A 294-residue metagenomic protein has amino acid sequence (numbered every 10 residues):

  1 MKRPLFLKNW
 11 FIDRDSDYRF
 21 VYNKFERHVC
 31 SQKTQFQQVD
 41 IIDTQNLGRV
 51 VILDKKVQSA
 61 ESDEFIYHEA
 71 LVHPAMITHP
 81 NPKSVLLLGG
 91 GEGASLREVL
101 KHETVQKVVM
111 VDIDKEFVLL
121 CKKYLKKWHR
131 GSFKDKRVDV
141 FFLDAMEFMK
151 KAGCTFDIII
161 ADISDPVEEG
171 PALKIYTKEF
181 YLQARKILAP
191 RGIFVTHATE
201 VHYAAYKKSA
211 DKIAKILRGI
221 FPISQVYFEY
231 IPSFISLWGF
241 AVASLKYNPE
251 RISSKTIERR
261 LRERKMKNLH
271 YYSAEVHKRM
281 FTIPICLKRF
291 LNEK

Functional and structural regions predicted by a protein language model:
K2-D40, G239-K294: SAM/dcSAM-binding transferase cores
K2-F11, T34, S59-R191, Y203-A210 (+1 more regions): The AdoMet/dcAdoMet-binding core of the Class I SAM-like
V39-R49: N-terminal glycine-rich anion-binding loops that anchor highly charged ligand groups
I52-L53: A general beta-strand register signal
D165, E200, Y230-P232: Active-site-proximal loop/turn and secondary-structure-junction residues that shape catalytic pockets, frequently
Y181-L182, K207-F228, A241: Conserved Class I S-adenosyl-L-methionine
R191-A198: Conserved beta-strand signature within the Rossmann-like core of class I S-adenosyl-L-methionine
